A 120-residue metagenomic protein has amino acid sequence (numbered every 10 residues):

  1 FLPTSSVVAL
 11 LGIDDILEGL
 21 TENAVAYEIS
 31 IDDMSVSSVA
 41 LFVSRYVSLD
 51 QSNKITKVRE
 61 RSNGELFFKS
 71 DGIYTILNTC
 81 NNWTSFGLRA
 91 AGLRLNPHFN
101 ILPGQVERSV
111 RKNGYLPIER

Functional and structural regions predicted by a protein language model:
F1-S70: Non-catalytic ligand/cofactor/substrate-binding and regulatory segments of enzyme domains
R45-R120: Activation targets extended, charge/polar-rich intrinsically disordered C-terminal tails
